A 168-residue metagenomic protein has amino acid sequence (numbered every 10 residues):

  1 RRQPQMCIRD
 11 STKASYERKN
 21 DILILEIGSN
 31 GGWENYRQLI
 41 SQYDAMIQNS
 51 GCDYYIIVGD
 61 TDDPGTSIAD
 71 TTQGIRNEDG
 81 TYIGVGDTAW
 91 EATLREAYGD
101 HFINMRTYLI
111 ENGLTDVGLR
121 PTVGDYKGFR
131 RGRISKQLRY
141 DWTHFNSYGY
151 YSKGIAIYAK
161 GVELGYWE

Functional and structural regions predicted by a protein language model:
R1-I8: Short, small-residue-biased leader/transition segments that mark boundaries at the very start of proteins
R9-R18: Short, well-structured alpha-helical segments in soluble
D21-I27, Y54-D60, H101-N104, H144: Structural recognition of the beta-strand scaffold that forms the well-ordered cores of secreted hydrolase catalytic
G28-N35, T61-T66, T107-I110, T143: Solvent-exposed loop/turn segments at secondary-structure junctions within structured extracellular/periplasmic domains
R37-D44, G86-D87: Charged helix-capping and loop-helix junction motifs
M46-Y55, W90-I103, K160: A structural motif corresponding to the C-terminal end of an alpha-helix and its immediate exit/capping segment
D63-G113: Substrate-gating cap/lid alpha-helix
V123-E168: Histidine-centered active-site loop/cap adjacent to the catalytic His in serine esterases/O-acetyl transfer systems
